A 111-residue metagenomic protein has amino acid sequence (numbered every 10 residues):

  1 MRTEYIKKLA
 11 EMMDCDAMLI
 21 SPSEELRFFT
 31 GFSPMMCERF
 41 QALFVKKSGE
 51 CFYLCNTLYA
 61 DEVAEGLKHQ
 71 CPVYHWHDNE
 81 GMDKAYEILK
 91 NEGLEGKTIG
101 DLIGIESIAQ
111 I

Functional and structural regions predicted by a protein language model:
M1-I111: A composition/biophysics-driven feature that prefers long, compositionally simple stretches
